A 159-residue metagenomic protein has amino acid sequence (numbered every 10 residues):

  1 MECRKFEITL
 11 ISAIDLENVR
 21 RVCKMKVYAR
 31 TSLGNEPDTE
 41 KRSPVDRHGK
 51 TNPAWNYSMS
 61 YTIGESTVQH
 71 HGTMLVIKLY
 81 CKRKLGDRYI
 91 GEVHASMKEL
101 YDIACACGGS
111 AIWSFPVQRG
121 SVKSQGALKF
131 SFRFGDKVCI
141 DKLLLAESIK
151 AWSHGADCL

Functional and structural regions predicted by a protein language model:
M1, V138-L159: Peripheral membrane interaction modules
E2-N52: Calcium-regulated, polybasic anionic-phospholipid
C3-R4, V22-K26, N52, N56 (+3 more regions): Generic preference for well-ordered alpha-helical elements
I8, A29, M59, L75-I77: Residue-level detector of buried hydrophobic side-chain packing in well-ordered secondary-structure elements
A13, R20, H70, V76 (+1 more regions): C2-type phospholipid-binding modules
I14-L16, P44-H48, Y61-E65, W113-Q118: Eukaryotic intrinsically disordered and solvent-exposed regulatory patches
T39-P44, W55, T62, V68-V76 (+2 more regions): Acidic, polar low-complexity intrinsically disordered regions
P53-G64, E92-M97: A beta-strand/beta-hairpin structural motif
